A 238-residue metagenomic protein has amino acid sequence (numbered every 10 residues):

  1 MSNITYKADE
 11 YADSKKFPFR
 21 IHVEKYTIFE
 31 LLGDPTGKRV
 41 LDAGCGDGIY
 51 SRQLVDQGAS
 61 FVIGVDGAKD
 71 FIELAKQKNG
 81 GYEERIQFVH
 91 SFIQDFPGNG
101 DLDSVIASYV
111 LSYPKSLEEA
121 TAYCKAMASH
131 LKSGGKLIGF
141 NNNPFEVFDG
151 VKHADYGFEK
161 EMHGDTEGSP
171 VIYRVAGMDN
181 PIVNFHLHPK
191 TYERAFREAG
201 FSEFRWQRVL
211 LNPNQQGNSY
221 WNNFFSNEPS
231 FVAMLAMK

Functional and structural regions predicted by a protein language model:
M1-P35, I49, Q53: Conserved class I S-adenosyl-L-methionine
K38-G44: Conserved class I S-adenosyl-L-methionine
D47-D95: Class I SAM-dependent methyltransferase SAM/SAH-binding core
F96-V105: A short acidic, Gly/Pro-enriched loop at the edge of an enzyme's catalytic core that lines a small-molecule cofactor
S108-L111, F140: Residues lining the SAM
T121-S133: A short glycine-rich, Lys/Arg-flanked "PGG" loop and its adjoining helix->strand segment in the class I
I138-R197: SAM-dependent methyltransferase
A199-K238: C-terminal lobe and adjacent flexible extensions of AdoMet/dcAdoMet transferase-like proteins
